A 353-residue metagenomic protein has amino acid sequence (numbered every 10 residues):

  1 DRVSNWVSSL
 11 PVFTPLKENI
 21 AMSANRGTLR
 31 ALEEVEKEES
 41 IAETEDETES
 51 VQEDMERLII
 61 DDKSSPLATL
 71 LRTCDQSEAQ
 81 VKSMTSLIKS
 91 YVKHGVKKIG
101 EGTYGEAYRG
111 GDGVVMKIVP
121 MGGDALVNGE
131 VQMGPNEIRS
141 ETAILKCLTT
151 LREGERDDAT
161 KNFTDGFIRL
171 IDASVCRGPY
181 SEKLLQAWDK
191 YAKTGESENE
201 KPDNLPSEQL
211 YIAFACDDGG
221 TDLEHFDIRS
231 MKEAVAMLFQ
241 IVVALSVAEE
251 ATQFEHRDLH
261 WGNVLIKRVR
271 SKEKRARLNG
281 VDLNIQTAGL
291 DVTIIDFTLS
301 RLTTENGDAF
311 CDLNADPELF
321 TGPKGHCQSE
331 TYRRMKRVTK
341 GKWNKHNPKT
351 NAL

Functional and structural regions predicted by a protein language model:
I20-K97: Juxta-kinase regulatory segment immediately upstream of eukaryotic protein kinase catalytic domains
V96-G102, A107: Protein kinase glycine-rich loop
R109-R169, A173-P179: ATP-binding glycine-rich loop module of kinase domains
M121-D124, C176, T221, K267 (+3 more regions): Activation segment
D157-K232, N306-G307: Conserved structural core of kinase catalytic domains
R229-H256, W261, R270-S271: Conserved kinase catalytic-core helix
N263-I294: Conserved protein kinase catalytic/activation segment
D282-L353: C-lobe/activation-segment region of protein kinase-like
